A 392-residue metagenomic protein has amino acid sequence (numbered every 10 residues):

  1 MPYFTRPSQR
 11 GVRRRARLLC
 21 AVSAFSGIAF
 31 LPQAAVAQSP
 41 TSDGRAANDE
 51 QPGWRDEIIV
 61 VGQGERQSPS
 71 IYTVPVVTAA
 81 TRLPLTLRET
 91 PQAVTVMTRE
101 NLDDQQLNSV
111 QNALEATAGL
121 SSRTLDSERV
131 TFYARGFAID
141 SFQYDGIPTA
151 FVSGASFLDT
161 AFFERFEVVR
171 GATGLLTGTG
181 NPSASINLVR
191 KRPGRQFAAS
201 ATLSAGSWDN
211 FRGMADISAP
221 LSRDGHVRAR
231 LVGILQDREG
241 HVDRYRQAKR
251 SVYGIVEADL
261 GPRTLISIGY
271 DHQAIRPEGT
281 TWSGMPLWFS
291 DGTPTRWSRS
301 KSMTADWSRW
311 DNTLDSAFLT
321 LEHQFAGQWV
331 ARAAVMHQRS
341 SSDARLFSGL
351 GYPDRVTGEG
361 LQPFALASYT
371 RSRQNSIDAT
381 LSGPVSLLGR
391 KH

Functional and structural regions predicted by a protein language model:
M1-P52: Cleavable N-terminal targeting peptides that direct proteins into the secretory/outer-membrane pathway or into
W54-F197: Acidic, small-polar-rich N-terminal luminal/periplasmic segments of exported/outer-membrane proteins
M97, Q105, R129, S183 (+6 more regions): Transmembrane beta-barrel architecture of outer-membrane proteins
N112, Y133, N187, D216-S218 (+4 more regions): Outer-membrane beta-barrel architecture
Y133, Q143, A198-T202, R228-V232 (+3 more regions): Residue-level detector of the transmembrane beta-barrel scaffold of outer-membrane proteins
A161-E164, L175-G254, L260-T264, D315: Outer-membrane beta-barrel translocator/receptor signature
S222-D224, D259-R263, A326-Q328, S382 (+1 more regions): Outer-membrane beta-barrel channels and translocator barrels
Q236-G240, Y253-Q324, R339-S372: Acidic/polar loop-and-plug regions of large Gram-negative outer-membrane beta-barrel proteins
